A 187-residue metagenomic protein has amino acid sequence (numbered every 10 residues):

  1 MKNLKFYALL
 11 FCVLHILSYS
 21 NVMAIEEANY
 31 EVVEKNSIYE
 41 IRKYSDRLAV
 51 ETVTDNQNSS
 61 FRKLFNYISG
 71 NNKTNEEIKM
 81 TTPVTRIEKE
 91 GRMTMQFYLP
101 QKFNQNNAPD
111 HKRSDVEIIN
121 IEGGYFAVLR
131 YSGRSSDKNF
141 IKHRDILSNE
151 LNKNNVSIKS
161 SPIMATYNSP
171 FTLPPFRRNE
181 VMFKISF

Functional and structural regions predicted by a protein language model:
K2-F187: A solvent-exposed interaction/effector surface
